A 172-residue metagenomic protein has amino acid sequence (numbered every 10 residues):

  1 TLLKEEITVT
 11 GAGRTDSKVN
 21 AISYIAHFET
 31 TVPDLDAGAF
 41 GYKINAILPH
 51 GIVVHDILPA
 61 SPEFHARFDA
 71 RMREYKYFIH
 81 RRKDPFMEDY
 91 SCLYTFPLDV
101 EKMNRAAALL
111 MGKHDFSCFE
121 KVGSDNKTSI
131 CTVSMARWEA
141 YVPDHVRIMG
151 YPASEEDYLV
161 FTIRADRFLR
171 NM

Functional and structural regions predicted by a protein language model:
L2-M172: Structured-RNA-binding interfaces characteristic of tRNA pseudouridine synthases
